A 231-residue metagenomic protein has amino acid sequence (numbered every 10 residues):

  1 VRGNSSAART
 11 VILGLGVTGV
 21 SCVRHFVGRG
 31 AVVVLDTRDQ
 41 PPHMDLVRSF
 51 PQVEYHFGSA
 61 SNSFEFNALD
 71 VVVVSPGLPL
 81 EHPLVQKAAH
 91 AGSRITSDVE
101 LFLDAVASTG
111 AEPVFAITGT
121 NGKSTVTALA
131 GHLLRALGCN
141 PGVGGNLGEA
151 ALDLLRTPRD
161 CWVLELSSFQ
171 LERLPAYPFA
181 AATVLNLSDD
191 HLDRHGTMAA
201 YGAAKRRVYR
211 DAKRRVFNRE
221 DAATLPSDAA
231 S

Functional and structural regions predicted by a protein language model:
V1-S97, L101: N-terminal leader/targeting and accessory segments in enzymes
A8, V27, S63-N67, P76-A229: Phosphate-binding loop of NTP-binding sites
